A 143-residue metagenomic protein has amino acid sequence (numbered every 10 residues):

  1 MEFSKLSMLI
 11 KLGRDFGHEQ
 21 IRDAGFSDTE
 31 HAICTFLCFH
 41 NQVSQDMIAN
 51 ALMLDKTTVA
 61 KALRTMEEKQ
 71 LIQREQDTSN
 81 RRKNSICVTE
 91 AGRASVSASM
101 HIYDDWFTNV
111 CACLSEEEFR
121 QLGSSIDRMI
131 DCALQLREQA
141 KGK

Functional and structural regions predicted by a protein language model:
M1-A24: N-terminal leader segment of winged-helix/HTH proteins
F16, A32-T35, A94: Pre-recognition alpha-helix immediately N-terminal to the DNA-recognition helix within helix-turn-helix or winged-helix
G17-F26, T108-L114: Short amphipathic alpha-helical boundary/capping segments
H40-S44: Short capping segments at the starts of secondary-structure elements
Q45-D46, T57, R64, N84: Residues within helix-turn-helix
A51: Residues within the alpha-helical elements of helix-turn-helix
T65-D127: Charged, amphipathic alpha-helical coiled-coil/dimerization segments
